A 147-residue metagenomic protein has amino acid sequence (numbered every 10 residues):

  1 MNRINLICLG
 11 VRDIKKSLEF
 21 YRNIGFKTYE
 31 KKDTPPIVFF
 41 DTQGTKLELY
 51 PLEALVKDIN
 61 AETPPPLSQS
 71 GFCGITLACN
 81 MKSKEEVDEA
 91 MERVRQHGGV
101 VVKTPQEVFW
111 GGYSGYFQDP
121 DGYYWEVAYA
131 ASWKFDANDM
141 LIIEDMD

Functional and structural regions predicted by a protein language model:
M1-N5, K27-K84, D88-Q118, A131-D147: Vicinal oxygen chelate
L9-R12, K82: Residue-level signal for the nucleotide or nucleotide-sugar donor/cofactor binding architecture
V11-I14, F109-W110: Conserved beta-strand-loop-alpha-helix junction that forms the acyl-donor binding cleft
K15-K16, E89: Alpha-helical macromolecular-interaction surfaces
S17-R22, V94, G122: Conserved active-site tyrosine of GNAT-family acetyltransferases
E126-V127: Short glycine-/small-residue motifs
